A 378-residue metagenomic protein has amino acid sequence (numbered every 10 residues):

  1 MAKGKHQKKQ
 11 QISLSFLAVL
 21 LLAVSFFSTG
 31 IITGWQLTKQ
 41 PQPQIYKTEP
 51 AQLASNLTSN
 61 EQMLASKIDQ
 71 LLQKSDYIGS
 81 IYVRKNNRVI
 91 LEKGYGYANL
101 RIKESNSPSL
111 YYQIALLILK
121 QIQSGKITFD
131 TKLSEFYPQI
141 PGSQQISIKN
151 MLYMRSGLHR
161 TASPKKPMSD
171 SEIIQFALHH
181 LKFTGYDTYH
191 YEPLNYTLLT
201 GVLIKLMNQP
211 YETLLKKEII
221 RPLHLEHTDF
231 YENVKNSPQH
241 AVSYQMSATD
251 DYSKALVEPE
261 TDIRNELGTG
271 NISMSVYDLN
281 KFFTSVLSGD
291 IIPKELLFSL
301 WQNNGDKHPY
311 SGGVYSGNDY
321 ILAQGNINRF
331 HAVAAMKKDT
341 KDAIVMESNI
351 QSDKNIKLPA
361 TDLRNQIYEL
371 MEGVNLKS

Functional and structural regions predicted by a protein language model:
A2-K85, V89, T261-S378: Catalytic loop of the DD-peptidase/beta-lactamase superfamily, centered on the K-T-G motif and neighboring
E49-P50, G96-A98, D130-Q139, V234 (+1 more regions): Short linear capping/connector segments at secondary-structure termini
S75-Y77, Y97-N150, F183-E192, L267-G270 (+4 more regions): Short active-site loop at a secondary-structure junction that contains or immediately precedes the catalytic residue(s)
E92-G94: Residue-level detector of high-confidence beta-strand sites
Q145-Y320, Q324, V333: Short, surface-exposed loop or secondary-structure junction motifs that flank catalytic or metal-binding residues
